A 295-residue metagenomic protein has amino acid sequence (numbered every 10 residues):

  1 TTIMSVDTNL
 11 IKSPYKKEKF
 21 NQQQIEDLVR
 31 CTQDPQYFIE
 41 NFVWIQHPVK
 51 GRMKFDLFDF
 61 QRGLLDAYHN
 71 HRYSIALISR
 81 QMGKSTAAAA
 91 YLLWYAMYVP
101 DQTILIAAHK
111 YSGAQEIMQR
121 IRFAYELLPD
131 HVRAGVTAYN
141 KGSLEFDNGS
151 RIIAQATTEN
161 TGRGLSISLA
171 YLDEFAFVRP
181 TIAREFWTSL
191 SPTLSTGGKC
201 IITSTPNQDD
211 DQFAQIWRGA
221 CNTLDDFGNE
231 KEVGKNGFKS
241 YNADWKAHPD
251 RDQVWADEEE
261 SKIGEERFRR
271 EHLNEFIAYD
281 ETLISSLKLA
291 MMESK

Functional and structural regions predicted by a protein language model:
T1-Y73, S294: Pre-P-loop entry segment of helicase/translocase ATPase cores
H71-L92: Walker A/P-loop
D101-F123: Conserved Walker A/P-loop ATP-binding site and its immediately adjacent core in helicase/helicase-like ATPase domains
K110, A156-T158, T203-Q208: A short beta-strand-to-loop transition that corresponds to the Sensor-1 phosphate-sensing loop of AAA+ P-loop ATPases
I117-S168: Inter-Walker segment of RecA-like/P-loop motor cores
R133, F177-S261: ASCE P-loop NTPase helicase motor core
N242-K295: ATPase catalytic-site recognition across NTP-hydrolyzing enzymes
